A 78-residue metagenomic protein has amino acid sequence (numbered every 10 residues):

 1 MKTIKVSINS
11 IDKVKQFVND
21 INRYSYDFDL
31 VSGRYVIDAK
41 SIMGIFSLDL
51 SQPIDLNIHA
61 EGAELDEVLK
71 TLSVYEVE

Functional and structural regions predicted by a protein language model:
M1-S7: Short glycine-/aliphatic-rich beta-strand segments at the starts of folded cytosolic domains
I4, V18, N22-Y24, D29 (+2 more regions): N-terminal intrinsically disordered, cationic/polar leader segments that include organellar targeting peptides
I8-I11, H59: Short, well-ordered coil↔helix boundary/capping segments
I11-D27, Y35-L50, E64: Amphipathic alpha-helical interaction surfaces in cytosolic regulatory modules
D49-E78: C-terminal structural segments of small proteins and small subunits
